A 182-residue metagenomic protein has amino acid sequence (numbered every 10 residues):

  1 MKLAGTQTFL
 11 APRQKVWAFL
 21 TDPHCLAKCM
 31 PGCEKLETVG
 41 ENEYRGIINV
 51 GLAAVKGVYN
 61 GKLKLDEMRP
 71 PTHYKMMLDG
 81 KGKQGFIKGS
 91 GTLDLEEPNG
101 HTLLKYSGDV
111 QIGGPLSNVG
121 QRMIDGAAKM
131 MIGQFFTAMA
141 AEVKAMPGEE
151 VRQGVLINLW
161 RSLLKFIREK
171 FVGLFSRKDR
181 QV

Functional and structural regions predicted by a protein language model:
M1-I47, G51, G154-V182: Hydrophobic ligand-binding cavity/cleft-lining segments
K2-T6, E43-R45, V58-N60, H73 (+2 more regions): Intrinsic-disorder/low-complexity, polar/charged segments enriched in Ser/Thr/Lys/Arg/Asp/Glu/Gln
G5-Q7, C33-E34, G61-E67, L78 (+1 more regions): Hydrophobic/aromatic beta-strand elements that line small-molecule binding cavities or substrate pockets in beta-rich
V16-L20, L26, L65, Y106 (+1 more regions): Hydrophobic pocket/interface hotspot
V39-E41, D66-H73, D94-L103: A short, structured loop/turn motif at beta-sheet edges
G46-L52, M76-G82: Short beta-strand segments that buttress and anchor functional surface loops
G80-A127: Beta-strand/loop substructures that line and gate deep hydrophobic ligand-binding cavities in soluble
L116-R152, L156-W160, L164-K165: A conserved amphipathic terminal alpha-helix motif
